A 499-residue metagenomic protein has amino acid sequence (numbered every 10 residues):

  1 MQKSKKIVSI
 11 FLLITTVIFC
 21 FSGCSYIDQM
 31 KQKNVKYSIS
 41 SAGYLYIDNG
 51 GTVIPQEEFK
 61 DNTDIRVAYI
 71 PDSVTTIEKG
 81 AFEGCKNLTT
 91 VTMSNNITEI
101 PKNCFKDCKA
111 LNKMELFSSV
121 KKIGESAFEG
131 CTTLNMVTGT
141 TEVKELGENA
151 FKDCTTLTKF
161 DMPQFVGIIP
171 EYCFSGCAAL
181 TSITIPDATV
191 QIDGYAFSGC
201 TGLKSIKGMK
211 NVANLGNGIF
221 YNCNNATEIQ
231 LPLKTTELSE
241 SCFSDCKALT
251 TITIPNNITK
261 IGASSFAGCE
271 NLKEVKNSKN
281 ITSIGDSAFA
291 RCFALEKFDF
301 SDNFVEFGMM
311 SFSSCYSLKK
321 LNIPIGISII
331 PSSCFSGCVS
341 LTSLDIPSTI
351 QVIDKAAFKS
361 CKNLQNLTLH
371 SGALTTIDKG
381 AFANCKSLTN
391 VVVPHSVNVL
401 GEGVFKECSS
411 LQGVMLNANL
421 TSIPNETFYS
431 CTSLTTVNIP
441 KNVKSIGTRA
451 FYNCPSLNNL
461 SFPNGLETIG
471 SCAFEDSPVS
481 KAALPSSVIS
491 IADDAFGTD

Functional and structural regions predicted by a protein language model:
M1-F11: Bacterial N-terminal signal peptides that target proteins for export
M1-K3, Y452, G497: Short intrinsically disordered, low-complexity coil segments enriched in acidic
I7, S40-T52, T63-T76, K86-E99 (+18 more regions): Structural signature of tandem-repeat unit edges
F11-C20: Bacterial N-terminal signal peptides
F19-Q32: Sec-dependent signal peptide cleavage junction
N34-S40: Short, exposed beta-strand/loop patches in secreted or surface proteins that constitute
E57, E78-A81, P101-C104, G124-E129 (+16 more regions): Consensus positions within tandem repeat domains that build extended binding/scaffold surfaces
E57-T63: Right-handed beta-helix
